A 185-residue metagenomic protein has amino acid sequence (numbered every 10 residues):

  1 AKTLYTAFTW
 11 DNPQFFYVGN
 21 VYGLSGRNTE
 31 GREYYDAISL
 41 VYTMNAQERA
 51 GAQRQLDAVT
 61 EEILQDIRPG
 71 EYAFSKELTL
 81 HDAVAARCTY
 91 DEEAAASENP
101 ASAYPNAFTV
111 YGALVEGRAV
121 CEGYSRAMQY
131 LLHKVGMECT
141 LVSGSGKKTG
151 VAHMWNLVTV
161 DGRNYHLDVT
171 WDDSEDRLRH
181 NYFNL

Functional and structural regions predicted by a protein language model:
A1, Q47, V115-A119, S143: Alpha-helix capping and helix-loop boundary segments enriched in small/acidic/polar residues
A1-S39: Intrinsically disordered, low-complexity N-terminal segments that are enriched in acidic
F8, A113-L114, F183: A generic structural signal for nonpolar/aromatic side chains embedded in well-ordered alpha-helices
N28-A46, A50-Q53, V59-I63: Non-catalytic propeptide/linker segments at domain boundaries
R49-A113: Secondary-structure boundary elements
A52, K76, V120, Y124 (+1 more regions): Hydrophobic (often cysteine-bearing) scaffold residues that line and stabilize catalytic clefts of nucleotide/cofactor
V110-Y124: A short, highly charged nucleic-acid-interacting micro-segment common to nuclease and nuclease-linked defense proteins
E122-L185: Hydrophobic/aromatic-rich core segments of domains that either
